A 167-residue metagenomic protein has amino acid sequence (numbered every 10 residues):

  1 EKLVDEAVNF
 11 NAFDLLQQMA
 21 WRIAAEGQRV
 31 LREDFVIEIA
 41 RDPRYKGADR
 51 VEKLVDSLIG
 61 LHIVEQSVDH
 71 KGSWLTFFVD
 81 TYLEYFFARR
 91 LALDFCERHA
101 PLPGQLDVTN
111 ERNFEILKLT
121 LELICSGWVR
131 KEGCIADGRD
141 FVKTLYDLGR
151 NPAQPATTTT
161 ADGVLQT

Functional and structural regions predicted by a protein language model:
E1-A7: Amphipathic helix/helix-loop-helix segment enriched in hydrophobic residues with interspersed Lys/Arg and occasional
F13-R29: Short amphipathic alpha-helical interface segments
Q18-R22, L117-C125: Hydrophobic, repeat-rich solenoid/adaptor surfaces of innate immune receptors and signaling proteins
Q28-F114, R130, C134-L165: C-terminal leucine-rich, beta-strand-based interaction scaffolds used for sensing/assembly
